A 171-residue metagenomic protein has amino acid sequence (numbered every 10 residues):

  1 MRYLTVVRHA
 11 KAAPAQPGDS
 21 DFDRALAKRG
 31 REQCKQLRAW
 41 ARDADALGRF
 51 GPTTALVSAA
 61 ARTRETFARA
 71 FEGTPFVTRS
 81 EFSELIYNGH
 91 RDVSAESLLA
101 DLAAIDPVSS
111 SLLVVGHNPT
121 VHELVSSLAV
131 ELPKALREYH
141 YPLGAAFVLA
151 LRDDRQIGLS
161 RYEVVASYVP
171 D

Functional and structural regions predicted by a protein language model:
R2-G89, V93, P133-K134, Y141-G144: Active-site-proximal alpha-helix that buttresses catalytic centers in soluble enzyme cores
L4, S109-L113, A146: Residue-level preference for the first positions of well-ordered beta-strands
C34-L37, G51, Y162-D171: MPN/JAMM (Mov34/JAB) isopeptidase/deubiquitinase module and associated MPN-bearing subunits/adaptors in ubiquitin
D45-F50, L102-S110: Glycine-rich phosphate-binding loop signature in dinucleotide/nucleotide-binding domains
V93-A103: Short, surface-exposed amphipathic charged segments that create phosphate/polyanion-binding patches used for binding
E96-S97, V130-L132: Charged helix-capping and loop-helix junction motifs
P107-L128: A glycine-rich beta-strand to alpha-helix segment that forms a phosphate/ribose-binding loop at ligand/cofactor sites
L132-P170: Domain-level recognition of soluble alpha/beta enzyme cores, biased toward histidine phosphatases/phosphomutases
